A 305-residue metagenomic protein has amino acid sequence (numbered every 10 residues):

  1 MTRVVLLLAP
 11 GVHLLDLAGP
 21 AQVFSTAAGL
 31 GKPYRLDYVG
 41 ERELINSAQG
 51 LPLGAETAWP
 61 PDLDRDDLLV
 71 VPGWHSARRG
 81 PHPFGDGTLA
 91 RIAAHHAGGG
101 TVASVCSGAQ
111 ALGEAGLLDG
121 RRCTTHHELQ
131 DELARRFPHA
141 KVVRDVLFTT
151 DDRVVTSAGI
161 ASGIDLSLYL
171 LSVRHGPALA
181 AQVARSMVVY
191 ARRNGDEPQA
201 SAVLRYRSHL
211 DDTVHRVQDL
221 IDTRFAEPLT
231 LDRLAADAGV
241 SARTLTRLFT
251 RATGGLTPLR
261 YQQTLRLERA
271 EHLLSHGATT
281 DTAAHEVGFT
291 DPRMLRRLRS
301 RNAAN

Functional and structural regions predicted by a protein language model:
M1-V102, A111-E114, R144, S172 (+2 more regions): Extended, subdomain-level signal for the structured scaffold at the beginning of enzyme domains
S25, A93, Q110-G113, D131-P138 (+2 more regions): A broadly conserved amphipathic alpha-helix scaffold signal in soluble, globular proteins
L51-A55, P138, S157-A158: Short, surface-exposed amphipathic charged segments that create phosphate/polyanion-binding patches used for binding
V102-A103, T124, V143, V155: Structural detector of well-ordered beta-strand residues that form the stable sheet scaffold of enzyme domains
D119-L147, Q182-V183, M187: A conserved active-site-flanking secondary-structure segment within enzyme catalytic domains
V146-S186: Conserved anion/nucleotide-ligand pocket segment
